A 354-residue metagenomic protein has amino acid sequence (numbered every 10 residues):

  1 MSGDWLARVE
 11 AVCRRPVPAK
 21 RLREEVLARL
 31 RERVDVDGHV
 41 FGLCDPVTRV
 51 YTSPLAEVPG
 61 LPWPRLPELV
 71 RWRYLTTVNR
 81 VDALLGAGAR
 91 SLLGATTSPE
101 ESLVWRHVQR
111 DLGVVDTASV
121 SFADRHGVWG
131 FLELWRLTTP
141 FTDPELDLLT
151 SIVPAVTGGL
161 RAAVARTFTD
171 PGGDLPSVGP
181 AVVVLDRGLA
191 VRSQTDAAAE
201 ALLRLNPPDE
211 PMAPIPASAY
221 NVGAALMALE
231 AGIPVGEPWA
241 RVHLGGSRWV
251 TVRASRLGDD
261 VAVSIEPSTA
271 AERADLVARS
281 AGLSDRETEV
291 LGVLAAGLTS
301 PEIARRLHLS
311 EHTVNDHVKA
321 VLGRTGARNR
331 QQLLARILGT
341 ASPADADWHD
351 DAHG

Functional and structural regions predicted by a protein language model:
M1-P154, G158, A162, P238: Regulatory input/activation interfaces that engage signals or partners
R8, T288-G292, Q332: Pre-recognition alpha-helix immediately N-terminal to the DNA-recognition helix within helix-turn-helix or winged-helix
T169-V178, P267-R286, D350: Regulatory hinge/linker segments at domain boundaries that couple sensory/effector modules to output domains
S177-H243: PAS-family sensory domains
V222-A270: PAS-family sensory/regulatory modules and their coupling/dimerization elements
S284, A296-Q332, H353-G354: Recognition helix of helix-turn-helix DNA-binding domains
R330-A341: Short, basic, alpha-helical segments at the C-terminal edge of helix-turn-helix-like DNA-binding modules
G339-G354: …primarily DNA-binding HTH/wHTH and HhH modules…
